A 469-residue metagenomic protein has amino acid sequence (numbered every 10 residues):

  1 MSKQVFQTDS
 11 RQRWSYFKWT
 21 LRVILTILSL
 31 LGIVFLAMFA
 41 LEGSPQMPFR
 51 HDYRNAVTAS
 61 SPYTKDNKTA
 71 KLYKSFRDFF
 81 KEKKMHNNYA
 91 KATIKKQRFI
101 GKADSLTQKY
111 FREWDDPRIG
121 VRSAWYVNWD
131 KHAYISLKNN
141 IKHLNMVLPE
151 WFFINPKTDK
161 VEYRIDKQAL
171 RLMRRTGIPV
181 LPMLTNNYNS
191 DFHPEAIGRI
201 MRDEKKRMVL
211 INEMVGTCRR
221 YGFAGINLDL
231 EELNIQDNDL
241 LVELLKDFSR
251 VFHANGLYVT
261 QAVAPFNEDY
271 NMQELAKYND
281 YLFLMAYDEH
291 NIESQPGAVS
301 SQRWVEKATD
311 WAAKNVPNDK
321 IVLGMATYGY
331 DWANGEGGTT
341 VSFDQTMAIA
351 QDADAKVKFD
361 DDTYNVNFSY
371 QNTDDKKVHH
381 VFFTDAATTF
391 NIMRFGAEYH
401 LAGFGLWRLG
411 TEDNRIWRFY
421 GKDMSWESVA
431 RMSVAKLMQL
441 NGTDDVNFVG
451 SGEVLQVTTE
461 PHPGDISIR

Functional and structural regions predicted by a protein language model:
R22-F39: Hydrophobic membrane-insertion alpha-helices, especially the h-region of bacterial N-terminal signal peptides
F49-K71: Short extracytoplasmic/periplasmic juxtamembrane "stem" segments immediately C-terminal to an N-terminal membrane anchor
Y63-E213: Glycan-recognition patch characteristic of GH18 chitinases/ENGases and related GlcNAc/peptidoglycan-binding proteins
A92-K109, N189-S190, M325-R394, R415-V429: Glycan-binding loop/region signatures in secreted carbohydrate-active enzymes
Y126-K142, E204-R219, P265-M272, T384-A397: Short, acidic/polar
V147, L228, L282-L284, L323 (+2 more regions): Conserved, mostly hydrophobic/aromatic
P156-R164, N212, I235-A353: Substrate-binding surface in catalytic domains of secreted glycosidases
F419-R469: Extracellular LysM carbohydrate-binding repeats and other cell-envelope/extracellular binding modules
